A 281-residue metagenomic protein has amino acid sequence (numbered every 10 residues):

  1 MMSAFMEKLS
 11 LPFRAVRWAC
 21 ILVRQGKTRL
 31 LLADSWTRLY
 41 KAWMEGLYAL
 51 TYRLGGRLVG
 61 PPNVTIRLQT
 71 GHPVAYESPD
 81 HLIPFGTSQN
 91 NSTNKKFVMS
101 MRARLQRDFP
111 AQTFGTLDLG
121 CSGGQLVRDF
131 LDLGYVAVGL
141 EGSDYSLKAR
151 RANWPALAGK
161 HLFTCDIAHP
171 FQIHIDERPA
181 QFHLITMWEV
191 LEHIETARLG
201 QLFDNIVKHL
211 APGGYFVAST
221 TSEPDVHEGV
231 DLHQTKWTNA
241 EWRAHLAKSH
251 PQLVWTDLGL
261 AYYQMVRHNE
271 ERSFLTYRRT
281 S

Functional and structural regions predicted by a protein language model:
F5-A180, L184, A197-F203, T235-E241 (+3 more regions): Conserved N-terminal segment of class I S-adenosyl-L-methionine
L184-V190: A short beta-strand submotif of the Rossmann-like class I SAM-dependent methyltransferase core that lines
E189, T221-E223: Histidine-centered beta-alpha loop that forms part of the nucleotide-sugar donor binding/catalytic region in diverse
H193-I194: A short His-aromatic
G200-P212: A short glycine-rich, Lys/Arg-flanked "PGG" loop and its adjoining helix->strand segment in the class I
G213-T221: Conserved beta-strand signature within the Rossmann-like core of class I S-adenosyl-L-methionine
D225-V230: A short acidic, helix-capping loop that chelates divalent metal ions and anchors anionic groups
Q252-Q264: Conserved S-adenosyl-L-methionine
